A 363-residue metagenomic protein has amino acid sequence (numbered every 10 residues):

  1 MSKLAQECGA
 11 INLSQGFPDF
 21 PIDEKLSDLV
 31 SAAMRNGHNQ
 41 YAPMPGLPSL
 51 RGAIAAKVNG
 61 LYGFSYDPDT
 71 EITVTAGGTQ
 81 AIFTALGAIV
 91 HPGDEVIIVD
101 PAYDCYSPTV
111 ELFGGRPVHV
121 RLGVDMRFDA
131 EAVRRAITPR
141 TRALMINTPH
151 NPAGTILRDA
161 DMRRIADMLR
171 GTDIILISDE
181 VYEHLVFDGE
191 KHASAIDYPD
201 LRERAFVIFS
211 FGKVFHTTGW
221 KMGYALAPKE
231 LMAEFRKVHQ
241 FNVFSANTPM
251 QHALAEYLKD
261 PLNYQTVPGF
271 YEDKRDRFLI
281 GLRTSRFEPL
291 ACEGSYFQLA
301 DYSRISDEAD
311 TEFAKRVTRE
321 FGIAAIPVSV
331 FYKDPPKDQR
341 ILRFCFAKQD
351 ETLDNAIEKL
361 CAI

Functional and structural regions predicted by a protein language model:
M1-G77, T84, Y257-K259: N-terminal small-domain helix-loop-helix segment of the aminotransferase-like
G87-I146, D159: PLP-dependent aminotransferase-like
G115, G171-I174, L201-E203: A short helix->loop->beta-strand "cap" motif at the edges of active sites that frequently abuts
V124-E190: Active-site phosphate-binding strand-loop segment of PLP-dependent enzymes
Y198-E234, P249: Active-site PLP attachment segment
F235-Q240, Y257-I280, D307-A309: Structural signature of PLP-dependent enzymes
A255, Y271-L279, P289-Y302: Conserved glycine-rich beta-strand-loop-beta hairpin in the small C-terminal domain of fold type I
R316-A325, F331-I363: PLP-dependent enzyme catalytic core of the Aspartate aminotransferase-like
